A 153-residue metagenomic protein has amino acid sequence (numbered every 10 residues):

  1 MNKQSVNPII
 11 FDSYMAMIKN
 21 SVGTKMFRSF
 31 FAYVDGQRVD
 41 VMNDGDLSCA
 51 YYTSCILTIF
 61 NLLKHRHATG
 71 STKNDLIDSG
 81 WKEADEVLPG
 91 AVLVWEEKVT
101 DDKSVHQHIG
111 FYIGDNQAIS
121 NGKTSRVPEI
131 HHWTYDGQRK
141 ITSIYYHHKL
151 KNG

Functional and structural regions predicted by a protein language model:
M1-H65: N-terminal capping segments
Q4-A16, S79-L93, R139: Short, structured secondary-structure boundary patches
T24, T53, T58, T69-T72 (+4 more regions): Residue-identity detector for threonine
G36, K103, G137-Q138: Intrinsic-disorder/low-complexity loop/linker signature
M42, I77-K82, Y135, S143: Short alpha-helical interface elements
L63-H131: ...with weaker cross-activation on analogous glycine-rich loops/strands in unrelated enzymes
A118-G153: Active-site or metal-binding loop neighborhoods of secreted/extracellular toxin and effector enzymes
